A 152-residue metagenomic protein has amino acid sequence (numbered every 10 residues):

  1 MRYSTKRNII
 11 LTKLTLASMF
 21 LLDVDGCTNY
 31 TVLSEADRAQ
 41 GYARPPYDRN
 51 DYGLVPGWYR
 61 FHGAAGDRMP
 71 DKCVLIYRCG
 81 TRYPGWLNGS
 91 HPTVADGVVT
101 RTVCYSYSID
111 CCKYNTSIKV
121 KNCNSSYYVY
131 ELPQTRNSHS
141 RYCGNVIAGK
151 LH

Functional and structural regions predicted by a protein language model:
T5, I10, D51, V129-Y130 (+1 more regions): Generic detector of ordered secondary-structure context
K6-L21: Cleavable N-terminal signal peptides of Sec/SRP-targeted secreted and luminal proteins
K13, D23, Y52-L54, C123 (+1 more regions): Short linear sequence motifs
A17-Q40, H139-H152: Extracellular/luminal ectodomains of metazoan preproproteins built from arrays of small disulfide-bonded modules
E35-Y128: Folded, disulfide-stabilized extracellular/luminal domains of secretory-pathway proteins
T116-L151: Compact beta-sheet-dominated globular domain cores
